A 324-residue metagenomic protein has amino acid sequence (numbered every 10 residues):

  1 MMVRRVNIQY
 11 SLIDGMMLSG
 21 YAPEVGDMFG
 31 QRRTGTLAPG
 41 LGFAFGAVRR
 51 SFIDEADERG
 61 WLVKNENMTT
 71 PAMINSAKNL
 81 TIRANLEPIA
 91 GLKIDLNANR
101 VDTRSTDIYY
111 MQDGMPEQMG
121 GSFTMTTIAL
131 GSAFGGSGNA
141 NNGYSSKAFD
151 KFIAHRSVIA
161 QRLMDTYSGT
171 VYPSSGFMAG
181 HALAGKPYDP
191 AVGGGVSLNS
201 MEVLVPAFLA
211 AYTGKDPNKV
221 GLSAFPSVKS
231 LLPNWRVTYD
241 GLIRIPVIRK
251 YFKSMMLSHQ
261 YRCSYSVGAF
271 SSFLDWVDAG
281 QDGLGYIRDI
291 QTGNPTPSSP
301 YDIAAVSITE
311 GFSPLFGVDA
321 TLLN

Functional and structural regions predicted by a protein language model:
M1-N324: Exposed, low-structure sequence patches enriched in small/polar residues
